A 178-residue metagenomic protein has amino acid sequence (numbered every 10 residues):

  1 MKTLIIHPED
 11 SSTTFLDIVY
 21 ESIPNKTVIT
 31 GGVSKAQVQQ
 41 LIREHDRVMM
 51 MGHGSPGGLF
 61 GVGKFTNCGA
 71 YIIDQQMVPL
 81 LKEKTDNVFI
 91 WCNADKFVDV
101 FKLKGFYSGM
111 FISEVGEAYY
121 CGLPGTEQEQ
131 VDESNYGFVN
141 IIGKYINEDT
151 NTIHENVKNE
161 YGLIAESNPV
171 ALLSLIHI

Functional and structural regions predicted by a protein language model:
M1-M51, V88-A94: A domain-level signal for caspase-like cysteine endopeptidase catalytic cores and their zymogen-processing architecture
E9, G61-Y136, I141: Catalytic cores of nucleophile-dependent amide-cleaving enzymes
S34, I73-D74, D149: Helix N-cap and loop-to-helix transition residues
S34-K35, S55, I112, G125 (+2 more regions): Polar low-complexity intrinsically disordered regions enriched in Ser/Thr and small residues
H45-F65: A glycine-rich, hydrophobic loop/mini-helix early in the fold
P124-L172: Intrinsically disordered, low-complexity, charge-dense segments enriched in Lys/Arg and Glu/Asp interspersed
I176-I178: Conserved small/polar residues in nucleotide/adenosyl-binding loops
